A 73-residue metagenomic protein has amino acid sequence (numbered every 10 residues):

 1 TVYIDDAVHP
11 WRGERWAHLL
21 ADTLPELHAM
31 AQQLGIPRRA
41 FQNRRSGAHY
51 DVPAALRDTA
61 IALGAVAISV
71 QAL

Functional and structural regions predicted by a protein language model:
T1-L27: The feature represents the first ordered module of a protein
V2, R12, W16, Q33 (+3 more regions): Terminal leader/tail segments of proteins
D6, A21-D22, N43, V52-A54 (+1 more regions): Generic structural "secondary-structure junction" signal
A21-S46, A62: A short, structured beta-strand/loop element
G47-L73: Short, compact, well-ordered microdomains
